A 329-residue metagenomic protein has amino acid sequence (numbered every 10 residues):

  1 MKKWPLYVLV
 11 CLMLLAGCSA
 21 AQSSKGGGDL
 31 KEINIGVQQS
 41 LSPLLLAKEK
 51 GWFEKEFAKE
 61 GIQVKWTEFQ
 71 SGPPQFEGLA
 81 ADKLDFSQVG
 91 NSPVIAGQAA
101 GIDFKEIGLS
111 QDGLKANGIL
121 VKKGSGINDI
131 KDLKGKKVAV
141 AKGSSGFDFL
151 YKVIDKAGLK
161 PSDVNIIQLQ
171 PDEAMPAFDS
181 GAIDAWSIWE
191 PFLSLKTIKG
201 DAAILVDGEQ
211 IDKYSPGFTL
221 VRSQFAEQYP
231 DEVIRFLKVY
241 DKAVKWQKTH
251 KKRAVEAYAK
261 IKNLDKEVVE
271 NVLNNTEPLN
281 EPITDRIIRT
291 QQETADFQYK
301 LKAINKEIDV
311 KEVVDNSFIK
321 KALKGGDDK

Functional and structural regions predicted by a protein language model:
M1-E32, L323-K329: Short, low-complexity disordered leader/linker segments with a strong preference for bacterial N-terminal type II
G27-D29, K122-K137, E227-D231: Flexible hinge/capping segments at coil-to-helix
D29-E32, E56-E68, K83-D85, K156-Q168 (+3 more regions): A local structural motif
L30-E49, G72, A141-G143: Extracytoplasmic "Venus flytrap"
L44-A47, T67-F104, K115-N128, F147-D148 (+2 more regions): Pocket-flanking alpha-helical
S92-P93, I166-I167, P171-K260: Pocket-lining segment of extracytoplasmic ligand-binding domains
E227-N305: Secondary-structure end/capping motifs
D296-K329: Conserved C-terminal helix/tail region of periplasmic/extracytoplasmic solute-binding proteins
